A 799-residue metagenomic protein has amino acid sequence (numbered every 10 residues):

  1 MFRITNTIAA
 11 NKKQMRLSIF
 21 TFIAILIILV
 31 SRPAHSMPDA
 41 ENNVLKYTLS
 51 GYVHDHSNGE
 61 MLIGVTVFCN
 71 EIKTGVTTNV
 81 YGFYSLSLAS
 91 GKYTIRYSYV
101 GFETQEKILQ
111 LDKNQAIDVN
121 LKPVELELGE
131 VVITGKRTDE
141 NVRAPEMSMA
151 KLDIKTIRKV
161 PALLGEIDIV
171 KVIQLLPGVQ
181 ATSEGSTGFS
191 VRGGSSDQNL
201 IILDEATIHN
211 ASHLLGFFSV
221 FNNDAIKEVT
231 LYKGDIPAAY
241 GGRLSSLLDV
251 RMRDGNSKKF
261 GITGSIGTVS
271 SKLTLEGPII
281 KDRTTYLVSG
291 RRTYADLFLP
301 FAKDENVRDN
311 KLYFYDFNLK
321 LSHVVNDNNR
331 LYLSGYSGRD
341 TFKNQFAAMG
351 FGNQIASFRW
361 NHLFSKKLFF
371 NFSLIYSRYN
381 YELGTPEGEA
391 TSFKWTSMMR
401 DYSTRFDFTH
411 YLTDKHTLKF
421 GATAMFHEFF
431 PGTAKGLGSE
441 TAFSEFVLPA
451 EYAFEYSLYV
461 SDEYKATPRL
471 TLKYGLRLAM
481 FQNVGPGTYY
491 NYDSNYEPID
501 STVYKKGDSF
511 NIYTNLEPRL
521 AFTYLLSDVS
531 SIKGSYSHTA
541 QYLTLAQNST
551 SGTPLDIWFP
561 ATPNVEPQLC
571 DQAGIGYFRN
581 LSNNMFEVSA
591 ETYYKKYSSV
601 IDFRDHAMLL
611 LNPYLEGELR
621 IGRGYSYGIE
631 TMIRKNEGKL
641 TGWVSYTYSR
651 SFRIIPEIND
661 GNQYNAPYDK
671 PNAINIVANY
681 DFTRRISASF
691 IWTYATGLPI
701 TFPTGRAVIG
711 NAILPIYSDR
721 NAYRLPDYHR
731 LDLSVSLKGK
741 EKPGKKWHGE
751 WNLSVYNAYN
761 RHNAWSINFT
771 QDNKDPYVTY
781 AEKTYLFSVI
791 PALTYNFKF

Functional and structural regions predicted by a protein language model:
P38-E41, Y52-S57, V65-N70, S98-F102 (+4 more regions): Short, acidic, small-residue-rich periplasmic hinge/interaction motif at the N-terminus of Gram-negative outer-membrane
I72-F83: Short, acidic Ser/Thr/Gly-rich low-complexity loop/linker segments typical of extracellular and cell-surface proteins
E103, V132-I236, L247, R253-D254: Periplasmic N-terminal accessory/gating domains of Gram-negative outer-membrane beta-barrel systems
N380-E382, E428-E440, Q482-Y496, Y524 (+4 more regions): Surface-exposed extracellular loop regions of Gram-negative outer-membrane beta-barrel proteins, predominantly
D401-R405, V447, E455, P560-E566 (+5 more regions): Outer membrane beta-barrel strand-and-loop segments of large Gram-negative receptors, especially TonB-dependent
G421-V529, Y542, I658: Signature of Gram-negative outer-membrane beta-barrel scaffolds
A540, R685, Y694-G710, Y728-D732 (+1 more regions): C-terminal beta-signal and adjacent terminal beta-strands/loops of Gram-negative outer-membrane beta-barrel proteins
Y593-K596, L615-T704: Gram-negative outer-membrane beta-barrel transporters
